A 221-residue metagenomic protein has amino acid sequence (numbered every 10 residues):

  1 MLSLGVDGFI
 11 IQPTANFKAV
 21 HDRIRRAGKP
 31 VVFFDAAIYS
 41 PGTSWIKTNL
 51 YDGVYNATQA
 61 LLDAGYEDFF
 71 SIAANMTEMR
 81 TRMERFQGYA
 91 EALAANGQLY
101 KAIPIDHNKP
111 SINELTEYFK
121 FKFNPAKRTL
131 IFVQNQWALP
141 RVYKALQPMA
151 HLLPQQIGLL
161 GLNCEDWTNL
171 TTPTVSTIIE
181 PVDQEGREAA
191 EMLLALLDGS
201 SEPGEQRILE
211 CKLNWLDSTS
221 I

Functional and structural regions predicted by a protein language model:
L2-P13, F70-A73, I105, A126-A138 (+1 more regions): Periplasmic-binding protein-like
I11-G53, W137, N163-V175: Flexible loop/hinge segments that line or gate small-molecule binding clefts
S44-S71, Q87, S111-K120, L139 (+1 more regions): Hydrophobic alpha-helical segments within soluble ligand-binding/sensing domains
Y55-N96, E205-S220: An alpha-beta-alpha
E67-F69, K101, L152-G158: Short acidic capping loops at alpha-helix termini that bridge into adjacent secondary structure
A102-S111: Short beta->alpha junction loops
K120-I221: Flexible loop/turn connectors
